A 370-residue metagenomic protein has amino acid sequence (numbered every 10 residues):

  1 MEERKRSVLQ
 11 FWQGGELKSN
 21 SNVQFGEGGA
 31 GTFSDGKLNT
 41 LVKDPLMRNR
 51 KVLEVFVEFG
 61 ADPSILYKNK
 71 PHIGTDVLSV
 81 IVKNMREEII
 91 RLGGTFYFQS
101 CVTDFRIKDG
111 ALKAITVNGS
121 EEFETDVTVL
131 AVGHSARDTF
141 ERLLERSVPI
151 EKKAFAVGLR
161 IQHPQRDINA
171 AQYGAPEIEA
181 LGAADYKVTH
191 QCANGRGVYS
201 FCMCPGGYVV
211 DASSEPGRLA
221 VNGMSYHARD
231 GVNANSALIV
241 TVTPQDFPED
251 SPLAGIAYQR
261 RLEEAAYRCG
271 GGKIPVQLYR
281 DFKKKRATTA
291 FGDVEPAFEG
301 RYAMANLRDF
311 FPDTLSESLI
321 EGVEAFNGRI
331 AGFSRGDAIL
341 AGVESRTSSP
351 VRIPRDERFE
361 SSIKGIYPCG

Functional and structural regions predicted by a protein language model:
M1-K37, L41-G370: Residues forming the flavin
